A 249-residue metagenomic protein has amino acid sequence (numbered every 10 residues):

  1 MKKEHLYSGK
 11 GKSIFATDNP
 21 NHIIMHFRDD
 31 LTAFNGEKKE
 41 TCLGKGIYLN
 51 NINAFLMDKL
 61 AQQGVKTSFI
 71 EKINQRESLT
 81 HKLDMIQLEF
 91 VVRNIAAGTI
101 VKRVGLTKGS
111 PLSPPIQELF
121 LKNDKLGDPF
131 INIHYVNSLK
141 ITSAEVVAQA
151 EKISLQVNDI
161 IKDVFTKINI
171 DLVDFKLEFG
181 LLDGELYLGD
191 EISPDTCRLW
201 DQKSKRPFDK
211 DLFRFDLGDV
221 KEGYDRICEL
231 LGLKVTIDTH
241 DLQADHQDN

Functional and structural regions predicted by a protein language model:
M1-F120, L231, D241, H246: Active-site loop/lid in soluble adenylation, ligation, and acyl-transfer enzymes
F27-G36, I116-A144: Residues forming anionic-ligand binding surfaces in small-molecule and nucleic-acid pockets of primarily soluble enzymes
F27-R28, N94, Y187-P194: Short beta-strand elements
E71-Q75, T166-G180: A short glycine-rich, hydrophobically flanked beta-strand micro-motif that places a catalytic Asp/Glu for divalent metal
V92, L172-D190: Conserved metal-phosphate-binding beta-hairpin within the catalytic cores of diverse ATP-dependent phosphoryl-transfer
S110, I192-N249: C-terminal helix-cap and adjacent tail motif
S110-G127, N158-D171, S193-R198: Phosphate-binding core of ATP-grasp and ATP-grasp-like enzymes
I141-V173: A long amphipathic alpha-helix within ATP-dependent nucleotide-binding catalytic cores
